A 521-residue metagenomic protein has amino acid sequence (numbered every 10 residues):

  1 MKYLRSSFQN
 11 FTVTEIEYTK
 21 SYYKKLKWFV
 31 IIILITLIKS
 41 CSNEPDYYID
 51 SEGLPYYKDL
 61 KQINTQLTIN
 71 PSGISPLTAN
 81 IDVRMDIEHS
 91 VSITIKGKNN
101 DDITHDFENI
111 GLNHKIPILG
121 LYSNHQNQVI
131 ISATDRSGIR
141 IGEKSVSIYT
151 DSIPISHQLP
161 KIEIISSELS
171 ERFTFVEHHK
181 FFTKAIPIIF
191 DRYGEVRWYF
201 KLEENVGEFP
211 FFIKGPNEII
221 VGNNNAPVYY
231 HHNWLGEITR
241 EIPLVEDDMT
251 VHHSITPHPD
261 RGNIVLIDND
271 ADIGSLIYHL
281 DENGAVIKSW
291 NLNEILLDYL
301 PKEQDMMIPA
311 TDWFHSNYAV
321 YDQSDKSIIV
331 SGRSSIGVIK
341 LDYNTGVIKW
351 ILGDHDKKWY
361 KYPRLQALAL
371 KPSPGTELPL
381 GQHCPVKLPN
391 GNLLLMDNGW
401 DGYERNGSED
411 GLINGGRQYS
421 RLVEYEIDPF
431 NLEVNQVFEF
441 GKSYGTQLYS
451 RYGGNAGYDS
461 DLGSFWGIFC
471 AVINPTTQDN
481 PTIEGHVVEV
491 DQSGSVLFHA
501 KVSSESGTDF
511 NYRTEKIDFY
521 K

Functional and structural regions predicted by a protein language model:
M1-K24: N-terminal secretory signal peptides that target proteins for export/translocation
Y3, L37-L67: Bacterial Sec-dependent N-terminal signal peptides
R5-S6, K20, K39-C41, P71 (+1 more regions): Intrinsically disordered, low-complexity segments enriched in Ser/Pro/Gly/Ala and basic residues
K25-W28, S40: Hydrophobic alpha-helical segments, especially transmembrane helices and their immediate juxtamembrane helical caps
F29-L37: Bacterial N-terminal signal peptides
L60-V91, G111, K115, L119 (+2 more regions): Histidine-/acidic-rich catalytic cores in large beta-rich domains
I95-D102, R136: Change "in extracellular beta-sheet-rich domains … of secreted and cell-surface proteins" to "in beta-sheet-rich domains
N99-F107, R197: Surface-exposed loop/edge segments in extracytoplasmic proteins
